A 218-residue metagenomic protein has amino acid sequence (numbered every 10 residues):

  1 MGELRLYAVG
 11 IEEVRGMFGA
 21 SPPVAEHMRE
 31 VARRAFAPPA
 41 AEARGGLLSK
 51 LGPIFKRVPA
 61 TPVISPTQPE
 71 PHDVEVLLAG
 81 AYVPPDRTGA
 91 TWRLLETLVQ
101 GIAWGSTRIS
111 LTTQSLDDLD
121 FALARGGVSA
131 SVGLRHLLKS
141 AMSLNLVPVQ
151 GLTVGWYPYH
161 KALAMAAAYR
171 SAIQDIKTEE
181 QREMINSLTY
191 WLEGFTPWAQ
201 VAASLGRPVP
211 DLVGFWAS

Functional and structural regions predicted by a protein language model:
M1-V209, F215-S218: Acidic (Asp/Glu-rich) sequence patches and key acidic residues that form negatively charged surfaces used
